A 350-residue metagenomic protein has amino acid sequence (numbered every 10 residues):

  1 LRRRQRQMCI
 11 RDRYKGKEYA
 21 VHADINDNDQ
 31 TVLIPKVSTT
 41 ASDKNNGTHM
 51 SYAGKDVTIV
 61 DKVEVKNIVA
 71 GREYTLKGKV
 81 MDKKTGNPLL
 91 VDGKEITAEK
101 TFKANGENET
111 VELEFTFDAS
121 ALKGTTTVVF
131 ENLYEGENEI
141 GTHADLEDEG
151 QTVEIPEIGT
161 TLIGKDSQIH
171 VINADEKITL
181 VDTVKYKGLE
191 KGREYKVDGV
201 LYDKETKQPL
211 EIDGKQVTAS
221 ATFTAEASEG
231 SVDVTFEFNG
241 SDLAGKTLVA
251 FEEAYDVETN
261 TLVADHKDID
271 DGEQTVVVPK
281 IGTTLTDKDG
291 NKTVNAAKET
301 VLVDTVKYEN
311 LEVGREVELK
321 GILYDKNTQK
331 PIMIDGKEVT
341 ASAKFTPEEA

Functional and structural regions predicted by a protein language model:
L1-D12: Single conserved hydrophobic/aromatic residue that forms the stacking wall/gate of nucleotide- or nucleobase-binding
Y14-K36, E139-E157, N260-K280: Short beta-strand elements
S38-H49, G159-H170, G282-T293: Short, solvent-exposed loop/edge segments of extracellular or virion-exposed proteins
T48-K62, V171-T183, V294-K307: Contiguous beta-strand segments within globular domains
K66-G71, K187-G192, E309-G314: Short solvent-exposed strand-capping/beta-turn motif centered on an Asx-Ser/Thr pair
V80-D92, L201-D213, L323-D335: Short aromatic-acidic-glycine turn motif
N105-T116, E226-E237, V339, E348-A350: Aromatic sugar-binding surface patches on proteins that engage polysaccharides or sugar-phosphate polymers
